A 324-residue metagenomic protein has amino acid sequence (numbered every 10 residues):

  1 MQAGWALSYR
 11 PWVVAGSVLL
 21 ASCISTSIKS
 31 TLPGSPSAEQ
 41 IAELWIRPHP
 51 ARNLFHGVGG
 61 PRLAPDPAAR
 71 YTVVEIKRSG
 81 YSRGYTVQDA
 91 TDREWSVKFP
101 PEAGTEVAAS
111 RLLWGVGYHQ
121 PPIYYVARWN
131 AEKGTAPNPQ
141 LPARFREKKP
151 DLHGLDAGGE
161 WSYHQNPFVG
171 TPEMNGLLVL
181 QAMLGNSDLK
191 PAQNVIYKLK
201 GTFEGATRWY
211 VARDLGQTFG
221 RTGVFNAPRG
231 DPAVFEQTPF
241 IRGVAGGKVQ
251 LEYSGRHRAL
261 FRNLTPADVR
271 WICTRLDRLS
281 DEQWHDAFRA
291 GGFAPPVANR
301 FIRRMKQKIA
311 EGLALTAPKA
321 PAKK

Functional and structural regions predicted by a protein language model:
V18-V73, D89, D281-K324: Regulatory N- and C-terminal appendages and interdomain linkers associated with kinase/kinase-like NTP transferase
G60-H164: Conserved ATP-binding subdomain of kinase catalytic cores across diverse folds
S79, P101-T105, F168-N175, Q181 (+5 more regions): Extracytoplasmic/periplasmic, Sec-exported soluble proteins
G84, E106, S110, L177-L180 (+3 more regions): Extracytoplasmic/secreted envelope proteins and their assembly/folding machinery, especially bacterial periplasmic
A103-E106, R111, D156-G230: Conserved kinase catalytic-core segment
I123-Y124, N194, A298: Residue-level detector of family-conserved "landmark" positions at structurally sensitive sites
G201-K324: C-terminal catalytic region of ATP-dependent kinase domains
